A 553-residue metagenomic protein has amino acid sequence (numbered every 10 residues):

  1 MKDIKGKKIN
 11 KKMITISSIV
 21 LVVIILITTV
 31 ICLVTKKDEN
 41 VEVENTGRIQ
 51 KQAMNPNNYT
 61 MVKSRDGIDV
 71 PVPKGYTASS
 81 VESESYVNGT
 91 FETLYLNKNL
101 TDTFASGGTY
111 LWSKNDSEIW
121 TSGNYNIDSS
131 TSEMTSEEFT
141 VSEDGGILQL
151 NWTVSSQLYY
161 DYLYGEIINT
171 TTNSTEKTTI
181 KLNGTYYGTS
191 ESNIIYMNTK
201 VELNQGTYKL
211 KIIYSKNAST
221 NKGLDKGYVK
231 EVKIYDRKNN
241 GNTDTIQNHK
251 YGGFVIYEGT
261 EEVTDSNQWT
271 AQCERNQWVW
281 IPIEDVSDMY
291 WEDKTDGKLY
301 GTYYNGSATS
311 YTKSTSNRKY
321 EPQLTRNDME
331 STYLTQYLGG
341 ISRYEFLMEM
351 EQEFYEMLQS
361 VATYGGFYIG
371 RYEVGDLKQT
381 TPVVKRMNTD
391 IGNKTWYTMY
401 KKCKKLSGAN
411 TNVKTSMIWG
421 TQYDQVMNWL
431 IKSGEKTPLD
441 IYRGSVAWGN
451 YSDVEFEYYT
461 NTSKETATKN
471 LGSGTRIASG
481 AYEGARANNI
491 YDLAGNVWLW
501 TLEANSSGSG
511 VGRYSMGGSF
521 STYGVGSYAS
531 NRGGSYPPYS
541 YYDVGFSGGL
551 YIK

Functional and structural regions predicted by a protein language model:
E44-Y95, K238-W291: GGW-centered surface loops in extracellular recognition modules
T93-D128: Extracellular glycan-recognition surfaces and repeat-rich motifs
E118-E143, N193-K200, V229: Short beta-strands within extracellular/lumenal beta-sheet-rich domains
G146-S156, Y208-K216: Extracellular beta-strand-rich recognition modules
Y160, K216-D236, P538-S540: Extracellular carbohydrate recognition
T175-Q205: Extracellular carbohydrate recognition and processing domains and analogous Trp-centered ligand-binding platforms
N239, N393-S407, V413-K414, I418 (+2 more regions): Disulfide-stabilized, aromatic/cysteine-rich ligand-recognition loop
S266-N276, Y304-D492: Short aromatic-cysteine micro-motif
